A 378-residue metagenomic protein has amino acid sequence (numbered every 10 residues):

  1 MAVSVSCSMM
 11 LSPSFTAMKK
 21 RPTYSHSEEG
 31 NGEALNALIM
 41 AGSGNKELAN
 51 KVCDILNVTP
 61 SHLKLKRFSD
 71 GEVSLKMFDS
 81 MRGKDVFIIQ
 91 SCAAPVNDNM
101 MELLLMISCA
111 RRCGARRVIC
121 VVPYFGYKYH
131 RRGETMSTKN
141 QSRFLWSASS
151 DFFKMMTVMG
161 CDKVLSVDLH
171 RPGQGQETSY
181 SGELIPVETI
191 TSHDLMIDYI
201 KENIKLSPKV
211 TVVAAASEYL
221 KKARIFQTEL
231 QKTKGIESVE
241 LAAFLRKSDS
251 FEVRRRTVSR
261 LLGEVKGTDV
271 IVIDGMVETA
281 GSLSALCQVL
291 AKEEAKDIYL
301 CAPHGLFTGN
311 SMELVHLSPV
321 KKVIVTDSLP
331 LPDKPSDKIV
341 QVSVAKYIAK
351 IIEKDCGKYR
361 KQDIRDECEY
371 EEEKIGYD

Functional and structural regions predicted by a protein language model:
M1-D378: PRPP-associated nucleotide enzymes
